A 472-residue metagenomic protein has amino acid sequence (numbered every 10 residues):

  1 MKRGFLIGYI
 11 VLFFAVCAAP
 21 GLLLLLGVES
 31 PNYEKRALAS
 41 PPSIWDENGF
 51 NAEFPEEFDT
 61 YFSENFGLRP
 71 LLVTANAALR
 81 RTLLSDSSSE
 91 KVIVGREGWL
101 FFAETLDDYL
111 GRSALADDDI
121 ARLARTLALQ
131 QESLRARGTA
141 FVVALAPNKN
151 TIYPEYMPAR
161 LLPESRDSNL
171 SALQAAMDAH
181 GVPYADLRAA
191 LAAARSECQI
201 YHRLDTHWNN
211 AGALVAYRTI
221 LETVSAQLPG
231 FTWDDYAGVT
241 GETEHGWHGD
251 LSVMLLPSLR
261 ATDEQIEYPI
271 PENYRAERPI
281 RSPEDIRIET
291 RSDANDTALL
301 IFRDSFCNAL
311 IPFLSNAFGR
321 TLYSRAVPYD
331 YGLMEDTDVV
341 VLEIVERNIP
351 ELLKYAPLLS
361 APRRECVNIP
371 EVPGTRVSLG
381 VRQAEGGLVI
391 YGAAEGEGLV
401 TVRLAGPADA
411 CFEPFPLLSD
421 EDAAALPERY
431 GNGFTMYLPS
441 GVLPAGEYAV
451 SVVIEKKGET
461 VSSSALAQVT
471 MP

Functional and structural regions predicted by a protein language model:
M1-P472: Extracellular glycan-modifying ectodomains
